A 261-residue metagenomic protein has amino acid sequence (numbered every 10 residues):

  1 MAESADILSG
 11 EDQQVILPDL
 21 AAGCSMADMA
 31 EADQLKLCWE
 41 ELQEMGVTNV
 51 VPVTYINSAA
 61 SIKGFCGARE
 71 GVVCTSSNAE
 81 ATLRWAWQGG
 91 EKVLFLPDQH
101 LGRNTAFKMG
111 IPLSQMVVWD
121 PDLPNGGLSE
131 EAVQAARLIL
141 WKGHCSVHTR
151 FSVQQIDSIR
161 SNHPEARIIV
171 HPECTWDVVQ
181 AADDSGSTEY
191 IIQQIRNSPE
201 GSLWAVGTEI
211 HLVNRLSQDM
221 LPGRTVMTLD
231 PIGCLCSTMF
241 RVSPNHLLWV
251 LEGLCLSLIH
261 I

Functional and structural regions predicted by a protein language model:
A2-E3, A21-M26, A60, E80-A81 (+6 more regions): Short gly/pro/ser/thr-enriched loop/turn and capping motifs at secondary-structure boundaries
D6-Q13: Glycine-rich loop at the start of a catalytic domain that most often binds anionic cofactors/ligands
L17-P18, V53-I56, L94-D98, W141 (+2 more regions): Short beta-strand segments
L20-M29, N49-V51, Y55-S77, R137-C145 (+1 more regions): Glycine-rich phosphate-binding "P-loop"
A30-E40, T54-N57, G67-G89, Q115-G127 (+2 more regions): Active-site glycine-rich loop that binds ribose-phosphate moieties when present
T48-P52, G90-V93, E165-R167, P199-W204: Short active-site oxyanion
M109, V117-D184, T188-G201, L212-M227 (+2 more regions): Redox- and metal-dependent alpha/beta enzyme cores, enriched for Fe-S-associated oxidoreductases and cofactor-handling
I259-I261: Conserved small/polar residues in nucleotide/adenosyl-binding loops
